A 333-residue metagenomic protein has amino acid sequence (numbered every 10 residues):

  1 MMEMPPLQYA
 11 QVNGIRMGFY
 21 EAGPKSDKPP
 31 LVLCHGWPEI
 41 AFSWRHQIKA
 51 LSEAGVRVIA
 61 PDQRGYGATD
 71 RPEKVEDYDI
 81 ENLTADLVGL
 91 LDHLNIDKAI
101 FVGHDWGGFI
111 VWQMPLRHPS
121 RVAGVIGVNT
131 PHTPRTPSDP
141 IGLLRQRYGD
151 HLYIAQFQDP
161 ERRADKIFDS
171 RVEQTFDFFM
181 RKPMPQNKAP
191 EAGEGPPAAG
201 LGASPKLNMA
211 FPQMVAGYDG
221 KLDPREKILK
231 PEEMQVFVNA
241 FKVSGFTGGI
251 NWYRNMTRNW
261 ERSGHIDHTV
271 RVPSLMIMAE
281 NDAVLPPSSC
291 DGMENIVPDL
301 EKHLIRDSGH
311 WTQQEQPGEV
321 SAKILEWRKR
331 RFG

Functional and structural regions predicted by a protein language model:
E3-P5, M17, G23-K25, P30 (+4 more regions): Flexible "cap/lid" subdomain of the alpha/beta-hydrolase fold that forms the substrate-access gate
P6-V12: Short acidic-hydrophobic surface loop/beta-edge motif
K28, G36-E39: Active-site glycine-rich loops that stabilize anionic/oxyanionic intermediates across multiple enzyme folds
L33-G36, A60: Structural cue for short, hydrophobic secondary-structure segments
G36, D79, A279, E315-Q316: Active-site helix-initiating loop/hinge in glycosyltransferases
P38-H46, V58: Serine-hydrolase catalytic-loop signature spanning alpha/beta hydrolases and amidase-signature enzymes
A50-D70: Conserved alpha/beta-hydrolase
L300-G333: Catalytic active-site module of serine/aspartate enzymes centered on a nucleophile-bearing elbow/loop
